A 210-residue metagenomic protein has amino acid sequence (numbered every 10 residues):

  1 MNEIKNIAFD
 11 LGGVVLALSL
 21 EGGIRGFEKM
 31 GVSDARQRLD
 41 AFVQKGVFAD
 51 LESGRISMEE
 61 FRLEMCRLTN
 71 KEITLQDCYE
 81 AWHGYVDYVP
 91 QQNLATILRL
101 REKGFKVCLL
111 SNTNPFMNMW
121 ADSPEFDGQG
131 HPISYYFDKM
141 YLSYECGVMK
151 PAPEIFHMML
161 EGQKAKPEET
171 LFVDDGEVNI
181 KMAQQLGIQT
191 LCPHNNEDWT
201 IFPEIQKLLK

Functional and structural regions predicted by a protein language model:
M1-K5, N114-P115, W120-K210: Asp-based, Mg2+/Mn2+-dependent phosphohydrolase catalytic module
N2-Q91, A95, E102-K103, N114: N-terminal helical cap/lid subdomain that shapes the substrate entry/recognition surface in HAD-like hydrolases
D10-G13, G54, L109, M140 (+1 more regions): Generic structural signal for small/hydrophobic residues in well-ordered secondary structure, especially within
A95, C108, E154: Active-site phosphate/pyrophosphate-handling residues
R101-E102, Q184: Anion (oxyanion) recognition and catalysis
K103-G104, Y136: Structured helix-beta-strand junction loops
K106-C108, Q189: Proline-centered loop/turn at the N-terminus of a beta-strand
